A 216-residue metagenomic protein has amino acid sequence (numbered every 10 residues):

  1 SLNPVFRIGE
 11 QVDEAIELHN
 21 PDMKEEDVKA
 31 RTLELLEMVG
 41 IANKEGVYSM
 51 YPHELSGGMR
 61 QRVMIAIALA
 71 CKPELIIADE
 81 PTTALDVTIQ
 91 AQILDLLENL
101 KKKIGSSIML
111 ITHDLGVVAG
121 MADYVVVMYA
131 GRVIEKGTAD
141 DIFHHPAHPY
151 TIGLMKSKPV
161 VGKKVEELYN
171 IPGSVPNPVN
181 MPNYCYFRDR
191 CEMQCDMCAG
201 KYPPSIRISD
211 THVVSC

Functional and structural regions predicted by a protein language model:
S1-E10, D86, G120, Y184: Conserved Q-loop
S1-L2, F6-D27, E37, E54 (+1 more regions): ABC-type ATPase nucleotide-binding domains, specifically the catalytic core motifs of the NBD
H19, V39-A42, I104, K158: ABC ATPase nucleotide-binding domain "signature
E26-G46, M155-K156: Conserved ABC ATPase "signature" region
A42-E45, T138-C216: Short catalytic/signature loops enriched in Gly
M50-L55, M59: Conserved ABC ATPase signature
K72, I77-P81, L85-E166: P-loop NTP-binding/switch modules centered on Walker-like glycine-rich loops
